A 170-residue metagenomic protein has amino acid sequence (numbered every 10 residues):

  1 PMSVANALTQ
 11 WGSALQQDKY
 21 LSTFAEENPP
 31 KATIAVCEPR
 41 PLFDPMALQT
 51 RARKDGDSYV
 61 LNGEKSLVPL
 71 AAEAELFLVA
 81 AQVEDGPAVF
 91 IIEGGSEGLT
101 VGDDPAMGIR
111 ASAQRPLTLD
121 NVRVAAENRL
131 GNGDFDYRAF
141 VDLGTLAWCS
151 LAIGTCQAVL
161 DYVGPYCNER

Functional and structural regions predicted by a protein language model:
P1-P29, V68-L76: Internal helix-loop-helix
S13, V79, F90, L119 (+1 more regions): Residue-level signal for inorganic ion chemistry
E27-P39: A short, Trp-centered hydrophobic/proline-enriched beta-strand micro-motif
C37-P41, S66-L67, D104-M107: Short, solvent-exposed loop/turn elements at beta->coil junctions and helix N-caps that rim active or binding pockets
D44-M46, L70-A74, R110-A111: Short glycine/proline-enriched turns and hinge-like loops at secondary-structure junctions
T50-R53: A structural signal for short hydrophobic beta-strand segments in well-ordered beta-sheet cores
E64-G102: A short core secondary-structure module
V101-R170: Glycine-rich beta->alpha junctions and the first turn(s) of the following alpha-helix
